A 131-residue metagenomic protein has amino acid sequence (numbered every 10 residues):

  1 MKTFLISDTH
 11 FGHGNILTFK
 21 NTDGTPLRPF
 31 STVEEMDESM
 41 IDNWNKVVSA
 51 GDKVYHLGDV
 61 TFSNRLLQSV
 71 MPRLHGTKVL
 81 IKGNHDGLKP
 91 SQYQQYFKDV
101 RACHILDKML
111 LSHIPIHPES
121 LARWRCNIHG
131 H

Functional and structural regions predicted by a protein language model:
M1-L66: N-terminal active-site segment of His-dependent metallophosphoesterases
K2-T3, V79, C103, M109: A residue-level structural signature of the nucleotidyltransferase/glycosyltransferase Rossmann-like core
I6-S7, V54-D59, K78-N84, L111-S112 (+1 more regions): Active-site neighborhood of phospho(di)ester-bond hydrolases with catalytic His/Asp-centered motifs
H10-G14, T61-R65, H85-S91, H117-L121 (+1 more regions): Active-site environment of divalent metal-dependent phosphoester hydrolases
N43-N45, Q68-M71, H113-E119: Short, flexible, glycine/charge-rich loop motifs used to bind or transfer phosphoryl groups or to couple energy/partner
G51, H75-T77, R123-W124: A general structural motif
H56-A102: Helix-adjacent hinge/juxtasegments
Q94-H131: Conserved beta-sheet core of the metallophosphoesterase superfamily
